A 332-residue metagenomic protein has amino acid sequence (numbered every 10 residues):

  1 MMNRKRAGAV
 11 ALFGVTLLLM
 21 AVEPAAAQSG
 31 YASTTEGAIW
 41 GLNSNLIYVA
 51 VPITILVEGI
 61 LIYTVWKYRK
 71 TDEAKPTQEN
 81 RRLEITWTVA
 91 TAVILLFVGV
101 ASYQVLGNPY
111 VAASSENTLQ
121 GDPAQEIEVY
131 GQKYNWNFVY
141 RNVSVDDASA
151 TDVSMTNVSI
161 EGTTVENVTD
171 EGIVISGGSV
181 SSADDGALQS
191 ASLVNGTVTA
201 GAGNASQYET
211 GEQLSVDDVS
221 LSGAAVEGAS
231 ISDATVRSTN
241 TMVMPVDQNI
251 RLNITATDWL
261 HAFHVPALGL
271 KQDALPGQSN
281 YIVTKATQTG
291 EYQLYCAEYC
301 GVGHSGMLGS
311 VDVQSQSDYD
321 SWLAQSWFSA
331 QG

Functional and structural regions predicted by a protein language model:
M2-V226, A330-G332: Extracytoplasmic entry segments of secretory-pathway proteins
L119-G121, V236-I250: Short, glycine/small-residue-enriched coil/turn segments at secondary-structure junctions
V129, L252-I254, C296, V311: Conserved hydrophobic/aromatic pocket- or pore-lining residues that grip, position, or stack substrates in active sites
Q132-Y134, T255-W259, L268, T287-T289 (+1 more regions): Solvent-exposed coil/turn segments that connect beta secondary-structure elements in extracytoplasmic/periplasmic
G172, S206, G211-E212, D247-Q248 (+2 more regions): Short tyrosine-centred short linear motifs in exposed loops/low-complexity segments
S230-T241, A267-L268: N-terminal post-signal-peptidase region of extra-cytosolic proteins
R251-L252, A256-A262, L270-S279, Q288: Membrane-embedded segments
Q272-G332: Extracellular/periplasmic metallocenter environments
